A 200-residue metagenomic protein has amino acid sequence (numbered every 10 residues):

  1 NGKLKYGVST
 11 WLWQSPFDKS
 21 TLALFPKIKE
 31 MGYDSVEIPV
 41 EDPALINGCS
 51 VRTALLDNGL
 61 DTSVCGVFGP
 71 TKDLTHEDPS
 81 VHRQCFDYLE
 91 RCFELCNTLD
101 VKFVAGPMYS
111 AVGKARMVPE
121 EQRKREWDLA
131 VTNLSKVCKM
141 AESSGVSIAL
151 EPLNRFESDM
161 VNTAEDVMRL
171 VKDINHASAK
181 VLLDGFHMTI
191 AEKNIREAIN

Functional and structural regions predicted by a protein language model:
N1-V101, K124-W127, V131, H176 (+1 more regions): N-terminal pre-domain/capping segments
L12-Q14, V40-D42, F68-P70, M108-V112 (+2 more regions): Active-site-proximal loop/turn and secondary-structure-junction residues that shape catalytic pockets, frequently
F17-S20, T163, N194: Secondary-structure junction/capping motif
L45, D159, A191-I195: Short, function-defining helix-loop hinge/capping sites that tune catalysis or transport
C49, Q122, D184-F186, N200: Proteins with a high burden of low-complexity, intrinsically disordered sequence enriched in S/T/G/P/A and R, requiring
R52, K193-N200: A short alpha/beta connector and helix-capping loop motif
D57, P79-V181, I190: Active-site acidic/histidine proton-transfer and metal-coordination neighborhood in alpha/beta enzyme cores
